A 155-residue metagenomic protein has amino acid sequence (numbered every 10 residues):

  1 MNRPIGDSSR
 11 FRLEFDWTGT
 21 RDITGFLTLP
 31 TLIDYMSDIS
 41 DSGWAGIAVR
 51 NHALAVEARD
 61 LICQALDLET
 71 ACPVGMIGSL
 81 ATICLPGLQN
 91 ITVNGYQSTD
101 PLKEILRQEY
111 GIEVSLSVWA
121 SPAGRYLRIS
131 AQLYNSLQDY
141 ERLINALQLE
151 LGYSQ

Functional and structural regions predicted by a protein language model:
M1-Q155: Pyridoxal 5′-phosphate
